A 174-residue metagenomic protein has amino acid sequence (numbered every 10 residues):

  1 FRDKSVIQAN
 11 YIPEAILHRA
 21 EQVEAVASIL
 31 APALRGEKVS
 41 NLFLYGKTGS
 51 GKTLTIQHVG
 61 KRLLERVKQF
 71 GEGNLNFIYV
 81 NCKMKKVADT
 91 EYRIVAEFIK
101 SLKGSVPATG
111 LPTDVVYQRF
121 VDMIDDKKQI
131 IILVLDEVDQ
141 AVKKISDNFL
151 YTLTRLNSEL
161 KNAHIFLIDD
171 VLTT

Functional and structural regions predicted by a protein language model:
F1-D3, Q8, E37-V39, I56 (+2 more regions): Mid-core helix/loop region of P-loop NTP-binding domains shared across ATPases and GTPases
F1-K38, R62-E65: A short, basic N-terminal segment
I12-I16, Y45-S50, M84, D139-K143: Short, charged/polar micro-motifs that form catalytic or ligand-binding hotspots
E24, A33, K47, K61 (+3 more regions): General N-terminal targeting signals
E37-R62: Walker A/P-loop nucleotide-binding motif
K61-G73, S105-V106: Post-Walker A helix-loop "phosphate-sensing" segment adjacent to the P-loop in P-loop NTPases
V80: Hydrophobic residues at beta-strand termini and immediately following loops that shape nucleotide-binding pockets
